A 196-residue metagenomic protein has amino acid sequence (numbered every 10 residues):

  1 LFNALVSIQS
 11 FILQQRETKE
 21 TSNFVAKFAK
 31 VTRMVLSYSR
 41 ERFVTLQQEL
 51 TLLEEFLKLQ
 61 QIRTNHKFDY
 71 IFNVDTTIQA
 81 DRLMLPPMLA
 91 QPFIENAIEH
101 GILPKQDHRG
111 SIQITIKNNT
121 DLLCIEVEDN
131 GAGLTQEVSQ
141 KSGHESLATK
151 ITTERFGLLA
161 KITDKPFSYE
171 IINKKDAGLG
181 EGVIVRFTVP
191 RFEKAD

Functional and structural regions predicted by a protein language model:
F2-S168: Two-component histidine phosphotransfer core
S39, P190-A195: Two-component histidine kinase transmitter core
Q79-M84, A177-I184: Short, solvent-exposed polar/charged micro-motifs at secondary-structure junctions
K105-D107, S168-G182: A short beta-strand-to-loop micro-motif at the C-terminal edge of the catalytic HATPase_c
I112, E181-V189: Hydrophobic core positions in the C-terminal catalytic ATP-binding module
D129-G131, F187-P190: Secondary-structure transition/turn motif
